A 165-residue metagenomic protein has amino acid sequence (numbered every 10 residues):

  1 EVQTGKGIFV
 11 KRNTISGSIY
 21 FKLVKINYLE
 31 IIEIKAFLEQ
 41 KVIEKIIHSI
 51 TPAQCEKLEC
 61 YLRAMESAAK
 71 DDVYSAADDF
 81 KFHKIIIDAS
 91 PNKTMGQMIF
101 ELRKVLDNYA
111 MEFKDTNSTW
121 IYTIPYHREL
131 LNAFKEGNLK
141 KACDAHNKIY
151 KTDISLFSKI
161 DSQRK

Functional and structural regions predicted by a protein language model:
E1-L38, Q163-K165: Short linear motifs at protein or domain termini
N13-I15, A145, Y150, D161: Ubiquitous "structural anchor" signal
L23-N27, I50, D115: Non-transmembrane, amphipathic alpha-helical segments
I34-E112, Y122-E129, A133, K141-S155: Conserved amphipathic alpha-helical segments that form helical-bundle/coiled-coil interaction surfaces
S155-K165: Generic C-terminal helix-cap and adjacent flexible tail
